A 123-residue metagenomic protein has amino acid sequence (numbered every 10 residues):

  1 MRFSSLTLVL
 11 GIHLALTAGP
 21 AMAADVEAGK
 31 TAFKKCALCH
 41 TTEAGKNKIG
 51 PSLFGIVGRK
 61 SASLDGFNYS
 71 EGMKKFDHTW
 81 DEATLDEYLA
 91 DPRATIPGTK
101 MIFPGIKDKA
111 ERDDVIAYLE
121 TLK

Functional and structural regions predicted by a protein language model:
M1-L6: Positively charged n-region of N-terminal signal peptides that target proteins for export
V9-G11, A21: Cleavable N-terminal signal peptides
A24-T79, E87-T99, T121-K123: Periplasmic/extracellular electron-transfer cofactor-ligation site, primarily the c-type cytochrome heme-c attachment
V26, E82, D108-K109: Alpha-helix N-capping/helix-start residues
P104-L122: Short, exposed beta-strand-loop hairpins at the edges of beta-sheets in extracellular/periplasmic proteins
